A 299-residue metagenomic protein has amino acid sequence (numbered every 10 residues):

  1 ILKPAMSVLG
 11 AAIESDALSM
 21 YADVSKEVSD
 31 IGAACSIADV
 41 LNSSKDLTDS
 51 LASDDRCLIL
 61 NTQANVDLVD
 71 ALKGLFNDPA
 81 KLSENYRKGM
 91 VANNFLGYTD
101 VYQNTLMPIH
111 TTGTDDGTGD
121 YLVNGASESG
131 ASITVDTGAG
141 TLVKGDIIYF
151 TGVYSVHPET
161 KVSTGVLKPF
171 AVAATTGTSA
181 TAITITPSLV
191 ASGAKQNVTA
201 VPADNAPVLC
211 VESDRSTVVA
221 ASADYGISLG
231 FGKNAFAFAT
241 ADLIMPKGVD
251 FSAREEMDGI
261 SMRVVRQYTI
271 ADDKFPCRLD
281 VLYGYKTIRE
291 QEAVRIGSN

Functional and structural regions predicted by a protein language model:
L2-V281, Y285-N299: Core alpha/beta structural scaffold of self-assembling particle/tube/pore-forming proteins
